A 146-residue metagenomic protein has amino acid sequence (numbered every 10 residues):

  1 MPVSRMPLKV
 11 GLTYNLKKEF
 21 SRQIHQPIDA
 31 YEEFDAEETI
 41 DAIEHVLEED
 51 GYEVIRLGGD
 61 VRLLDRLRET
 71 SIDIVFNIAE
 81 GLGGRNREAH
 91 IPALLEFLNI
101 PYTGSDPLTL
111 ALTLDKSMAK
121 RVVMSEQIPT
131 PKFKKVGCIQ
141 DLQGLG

Functional and structural regions predicted by a protein language model:
R5-Y14, L64, R68-S71, A111-G146: Active-site nucleotide/adenylate-binding loops and adjacent lid/helix of ATP-dependent enzymes
E19-T39: Glycine- and acidic-residue-enriched helix-capping/strand-helix junction motifs
H25-D29, S71-L114, P129-K132: A short, GP-enriched loop/loop-strand-helix hinge that lies immediately N-terminal to, or at the N-terminal rim
A36-Y52: A short, N-terminal amphipathic alpha-helix
D50, L98, E126: Conserved dinucleotide-binding and phosphotransfer motif residues
Y52-R68: Glycine-rich, highly charged phosphate/nucleotide-binding loops
I55-L57, T103, K134: General small-molecule cofactor/ligand-binding pocket signal
